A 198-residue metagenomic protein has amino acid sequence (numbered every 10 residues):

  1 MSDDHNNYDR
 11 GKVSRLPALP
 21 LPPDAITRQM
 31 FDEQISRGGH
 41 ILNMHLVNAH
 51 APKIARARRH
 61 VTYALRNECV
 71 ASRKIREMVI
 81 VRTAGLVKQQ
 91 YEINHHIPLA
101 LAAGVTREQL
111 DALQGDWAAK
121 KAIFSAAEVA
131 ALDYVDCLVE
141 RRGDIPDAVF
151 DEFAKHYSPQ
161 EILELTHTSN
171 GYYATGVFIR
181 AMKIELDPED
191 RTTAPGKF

Functional and structural regions predicted by a protein language model:
M1-R73, K197-F198: Mobile cap/lid helix-loop segments that border enzyme active or cofactor-binding sites and regulate substrate access
Y8, I35, K53-A57, K88-N94 (+2 more regions): Short acidic alpha-helix initiation/capping motifs at coil-to-helix transition points, especially at protein N-termini
H45-N48, T62-L65, M78-A84, L113-Q114 (+2 more regions): Short alpha-helical scaffolding segments that buttress acidic/His motifs in well-ordered protein cores
A55-E68, A112-G115, D147-K155: Short amphipathic alpha-helical segments and their helix-coil junctions
A71, I75-Q109: Conserved alpha-helical segments that form or flank metal/cofactor-binding pockets of metalloenzymes
A103-D136: A contiguous pocket-lining binding segment that forms or flanks enzyme active sites
I123-H167: Acidic/histidine-rich alpha-helical segments that form the ligand environment of transition-metal centers
V149-E152, P159-F198: Preference for long, well-ordered alpha-helical segments
